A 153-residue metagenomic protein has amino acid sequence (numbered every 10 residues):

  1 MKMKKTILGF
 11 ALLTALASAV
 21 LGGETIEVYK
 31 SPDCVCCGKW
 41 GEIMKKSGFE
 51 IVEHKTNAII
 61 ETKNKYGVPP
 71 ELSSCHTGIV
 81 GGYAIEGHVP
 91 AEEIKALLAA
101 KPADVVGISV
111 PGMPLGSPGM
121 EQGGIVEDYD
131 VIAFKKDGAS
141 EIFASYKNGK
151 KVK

Functional and structural regions predicted by a protein language model:
M1-M3: N-terminal secretory signal peptides that target proteins for export/translocation
T6-L16: Sec-dependent N-terminal signal peptides
L21-S47: Local sequence-structure signature of Cys/Sec-based thiol-disulfide redox active-site neighborhoods
E24, F49, A103-V106: A structural micro-motif
Y29-S31, H54-T56, H88, P111-M113: Active-site-proximal beta-strand/loop segments in catalytic clefts of secreted hydrolases
D33, W40, K55-A58, P90-I94: Stable alpha-helical elements in mature extracytoplasmic
E42, K46-V80: A contiguous binding-surface segment within folded domains or other stable secondary-structure elements
K65, E71-K153: Thiol/selenol-based redox catalytic cores and closely related redox-interacting motifs
